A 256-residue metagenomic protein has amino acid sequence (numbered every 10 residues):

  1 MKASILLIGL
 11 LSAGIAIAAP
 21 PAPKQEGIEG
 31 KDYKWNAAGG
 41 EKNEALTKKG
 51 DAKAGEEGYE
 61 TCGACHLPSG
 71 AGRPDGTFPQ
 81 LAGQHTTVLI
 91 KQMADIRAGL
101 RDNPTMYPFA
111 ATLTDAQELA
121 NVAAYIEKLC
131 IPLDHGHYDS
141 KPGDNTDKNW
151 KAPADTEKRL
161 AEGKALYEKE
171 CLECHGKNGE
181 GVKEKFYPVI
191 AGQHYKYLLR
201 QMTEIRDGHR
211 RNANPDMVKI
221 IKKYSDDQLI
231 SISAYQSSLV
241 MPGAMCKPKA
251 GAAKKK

Functional and structural regions predicted by a protein language model:
M1-A45, A94, A98, S238-K256: N-terminal export/targeting leaders of redox proteins
A19-E26, R73-Q80, D95-S140, K183-V189 (+2 more regions): Axial heme c-ligation environment in periplasmic c-type cytochrome domains
A22-Y59, P74, Y138-L166, V182-F186: Electrostatic cytochrome c docking/interface patches
G39-A98: The feature marks the first
G55, C62-P68, V122, I126 (+4 more regions): The canonical Cys-X-X-Cys-His
G58-T61, S69, H85, E118 (+4 more regions): Short pre-active-site segment immediately N-terminal to redox-active cysteine/selenocysteine motifs in thiol-based
G76, A161-A165, K169, E173 (+5 more regions): Surface-exposed, polar/charged faces of alpha-helical domains in mature secreted/periplasmic/lumenal proteins
Q84-A94, G192-E204: Short microdomains enriched in Cys/His and/or Lys/Arg
